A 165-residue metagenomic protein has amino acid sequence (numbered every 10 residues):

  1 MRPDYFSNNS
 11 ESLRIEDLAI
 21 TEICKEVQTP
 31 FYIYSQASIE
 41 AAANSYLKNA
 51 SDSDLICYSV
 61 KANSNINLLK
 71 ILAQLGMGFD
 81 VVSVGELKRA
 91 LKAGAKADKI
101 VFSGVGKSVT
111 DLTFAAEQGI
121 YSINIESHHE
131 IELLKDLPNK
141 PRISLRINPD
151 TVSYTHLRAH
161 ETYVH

Functional and structural regions predicted by a protein language model:
M1-S122, H128-P141: A charged N-terminal "starter" segment
T110, V152-Y154: Short acidic/His/Gly/Ser-rich catalytic and metal-binding motifs that mark active-site loops of diverse hydrolases
I143-L145: A structural signal for short, well-ordered beta-strand segments
I147-T151: Glycine-rich beta-alpha junction loops
H156-H165: Single conserved hydrophobic/aromatic residue that forms the stacking wall/gate of nucleotide- or nucleobase-binding
